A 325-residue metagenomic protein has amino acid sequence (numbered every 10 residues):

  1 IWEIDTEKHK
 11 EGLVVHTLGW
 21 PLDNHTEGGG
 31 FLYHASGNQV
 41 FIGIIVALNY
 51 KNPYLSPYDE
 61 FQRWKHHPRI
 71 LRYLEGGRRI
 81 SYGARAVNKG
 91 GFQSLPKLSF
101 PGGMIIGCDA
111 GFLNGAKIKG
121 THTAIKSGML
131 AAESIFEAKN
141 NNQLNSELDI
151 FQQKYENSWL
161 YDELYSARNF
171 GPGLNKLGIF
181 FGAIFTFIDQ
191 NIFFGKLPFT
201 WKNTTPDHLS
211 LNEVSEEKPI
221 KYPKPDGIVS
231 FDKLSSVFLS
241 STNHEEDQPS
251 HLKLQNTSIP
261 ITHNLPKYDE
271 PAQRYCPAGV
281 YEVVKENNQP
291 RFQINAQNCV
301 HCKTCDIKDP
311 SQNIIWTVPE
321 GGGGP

Functional and structural regions predicted by a protein language model:
I1-L13: Central beta-strand plus flanking loop segment that forms part of the substrate or channel wall within the catalytic
L22-A86, H122, E137, N141 (+1 more regions): Conserved FAD/dinucleotide-binding core of flavoprotein oxidoreductases
L32, K65, L71-S94, F151 (+1 more regions): Dinucleotide-binding/catalytic capping subdomain of oxidoreductase cores
N52, S94-K97, G115-T123, N142-S146 (+1 more regions): Alpha-helix capping and helix-loop boundary segments enriched in small/acidic/polar residues
A84-G115, S235-H251, I259-Y275, E282: FAD-binding beta-loop-beta segment adjacent to the flavin cofactor pocket
G111-K117, M129, E133-I179, N288 (+2 more regions): Active-site-proximal substrate-binding core of FAD-dependent oxidoreductases
L144-L252, S258-P260: Mid-to-C-terminal Rossmann-like scaffold of FAD/NAD(P)H-dependent oxidoreductases
P266-Q297, T304-G323: Iron-sulfur cluster-binding cysteine motifs and their immediate structural context in ferredoxin-like electron-transfer
